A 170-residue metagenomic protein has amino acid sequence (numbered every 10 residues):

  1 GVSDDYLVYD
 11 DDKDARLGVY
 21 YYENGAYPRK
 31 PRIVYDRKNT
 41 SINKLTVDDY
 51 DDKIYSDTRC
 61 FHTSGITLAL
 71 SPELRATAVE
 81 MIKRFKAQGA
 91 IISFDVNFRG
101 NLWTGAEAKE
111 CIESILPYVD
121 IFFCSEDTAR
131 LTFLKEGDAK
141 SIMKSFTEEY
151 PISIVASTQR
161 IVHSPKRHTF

Functional and structural regions predicted by a protein language model:
G1-G65: Conserved N-terminal subdomain of the carbohydrate kinase-like
D4, I92-S93: Hydrophobic beta-strand scaffold residues
K38, I66, N97-N101, D127 (+1 more regions): Active-site beta-loop-alpha junctions enriched in small/polar residues
N43-Y50, A76-E80, A106-C111, K140-S141: Active-site glycine-rich loop that binds ribose-phosphate moieties when present
C60-H62, S93, F123, A156: Structural motif
T67-A76, T104, T132-K135: Glycine/threonine-rich flexible loop motifs
V79-K86, I92, T147: Surface-exposed amphipathic alpha-helices with a cationic face
Q88, L102-F170: Conserved phosphate/ATP/ADP-binding segment of small-molecule kinases
